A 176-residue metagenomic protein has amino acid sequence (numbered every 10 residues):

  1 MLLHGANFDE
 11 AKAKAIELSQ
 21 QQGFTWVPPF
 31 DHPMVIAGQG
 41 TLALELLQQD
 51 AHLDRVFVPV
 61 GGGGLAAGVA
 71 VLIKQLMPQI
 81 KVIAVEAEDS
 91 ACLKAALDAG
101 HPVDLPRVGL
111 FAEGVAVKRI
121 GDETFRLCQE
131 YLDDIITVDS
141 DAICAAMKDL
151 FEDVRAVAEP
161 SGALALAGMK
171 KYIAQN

Functional and structural regions predicted by a protein language model:
M1-N176: PLP-dependent amino-acid enzyme catalytic core
